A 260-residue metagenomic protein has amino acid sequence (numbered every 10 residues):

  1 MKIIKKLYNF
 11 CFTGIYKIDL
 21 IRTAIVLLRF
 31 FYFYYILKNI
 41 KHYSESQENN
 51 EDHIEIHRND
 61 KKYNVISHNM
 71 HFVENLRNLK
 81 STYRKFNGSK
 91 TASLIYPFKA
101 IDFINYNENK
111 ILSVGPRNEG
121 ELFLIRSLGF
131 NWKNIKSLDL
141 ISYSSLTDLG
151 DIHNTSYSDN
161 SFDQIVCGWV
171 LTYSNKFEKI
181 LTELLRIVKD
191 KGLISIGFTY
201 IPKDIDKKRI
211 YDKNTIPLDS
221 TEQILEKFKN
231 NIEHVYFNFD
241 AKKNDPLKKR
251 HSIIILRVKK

Functional and structural regions predicted by a protein language model:
Y34-N105: Class I SAM-dependent methyltransferase Rossmann-like catalytic core, especially the SAM/SAH-binding loop
N109-N154: Class I SAM-dependent methyltransferase SAM/SAH-binding core
G150-I165: A short acidic, Gly/Pro-enriched loop at the edge of an enzyme's catalytic core that lines a small-molecule cofactor
Q164-F177: A short SAM/SAH-binding and catalytic strip from SAM-dependent methyltransferases
S174-N175, V188-D190: Helix-to-beta-strand junctions that scaffold the AdoMet/dcAdoMet cofactor pocket in Class I SAM-dependent enzymes
K191-Y200: Conserved beta-strand signature within the Rossmann-like core of class I S-adenosyl-L-methionine
D206-F237: Conserved Class I S-adenosyl-L-methionine
N230-K260: Core SAM-dependent methyltransferase catalytic element
